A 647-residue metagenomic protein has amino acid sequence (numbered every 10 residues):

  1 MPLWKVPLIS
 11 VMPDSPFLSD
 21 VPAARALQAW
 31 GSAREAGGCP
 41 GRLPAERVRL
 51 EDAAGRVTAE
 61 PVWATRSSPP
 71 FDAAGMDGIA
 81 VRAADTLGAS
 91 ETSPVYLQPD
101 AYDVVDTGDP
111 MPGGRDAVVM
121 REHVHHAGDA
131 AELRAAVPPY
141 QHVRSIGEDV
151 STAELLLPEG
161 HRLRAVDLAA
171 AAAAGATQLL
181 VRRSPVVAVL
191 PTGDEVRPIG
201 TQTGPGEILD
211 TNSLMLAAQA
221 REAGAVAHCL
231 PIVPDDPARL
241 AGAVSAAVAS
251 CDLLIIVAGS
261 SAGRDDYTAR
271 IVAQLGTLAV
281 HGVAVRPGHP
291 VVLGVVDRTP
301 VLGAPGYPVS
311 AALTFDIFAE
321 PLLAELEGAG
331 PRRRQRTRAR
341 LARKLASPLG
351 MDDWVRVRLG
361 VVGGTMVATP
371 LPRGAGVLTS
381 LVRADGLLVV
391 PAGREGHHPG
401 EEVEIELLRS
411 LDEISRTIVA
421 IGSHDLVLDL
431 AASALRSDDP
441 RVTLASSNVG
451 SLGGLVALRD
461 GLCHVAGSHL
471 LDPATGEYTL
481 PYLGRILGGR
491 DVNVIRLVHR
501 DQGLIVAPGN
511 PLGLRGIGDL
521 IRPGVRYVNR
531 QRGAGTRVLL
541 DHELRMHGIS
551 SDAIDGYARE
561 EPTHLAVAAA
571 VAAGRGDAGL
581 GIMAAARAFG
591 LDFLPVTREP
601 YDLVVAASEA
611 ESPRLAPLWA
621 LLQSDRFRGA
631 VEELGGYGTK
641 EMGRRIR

Functional and structural regions predicted by a protein language model:
I9-Q178, T337-A342, V390-A392, E402: Phosphate-interaction motifs
A24-L27, G41-E51, G55-E60, A73-A74 (+2 more regions): Flexible glycine/proline-rich
H142-I256, T417-S437, R441-V442, S446: Phosphate-binding glycine-rich loops and their immediate beta-loop-alpha structural context
S415-H424, G518-H542: Short loop->beta-strand "edge-of-pocket" segments that line small-molecule binding or catalytic clefts across diverse
L430-P440, I517-G518, R530, T536-R559: Ligand-binding cleft/hinge of the Venus flytrap
G467-R485, A568-T597: A ligand-binding cleft/hinge motif common to bilobed small-molecule-binding domains
P481-R532, L622-R628: A conserved helix-loop-strand patch within extracytoplasmic ligand-binding domains of the periplasmic binding
G489-D501, L591-A620, E641-R644: Periplasmic-binding protein-like
